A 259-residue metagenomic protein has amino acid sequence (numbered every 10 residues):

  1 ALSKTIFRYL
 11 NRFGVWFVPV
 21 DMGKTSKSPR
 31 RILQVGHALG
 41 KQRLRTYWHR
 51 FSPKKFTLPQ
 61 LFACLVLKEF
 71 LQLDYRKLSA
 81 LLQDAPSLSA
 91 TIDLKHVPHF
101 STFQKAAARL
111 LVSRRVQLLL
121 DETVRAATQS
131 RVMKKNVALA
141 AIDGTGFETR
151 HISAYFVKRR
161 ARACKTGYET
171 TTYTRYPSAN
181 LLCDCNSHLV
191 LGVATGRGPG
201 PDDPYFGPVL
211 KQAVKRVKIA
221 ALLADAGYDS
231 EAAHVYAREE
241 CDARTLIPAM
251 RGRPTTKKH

Functional and structural regions predicted by a protein language model:
A1-Y47: Charged, often Cys/His-bearing segments associated with DNA-binding zinc-finger transcription factors
Y47-P53, L88-I92, T166-Y168: A short glycine/serine-rich beta->alpha loop
P53, P59, F70, K105-C241 (+1 more regions): Polybasic low-complexity intrinsically disordered regions
K54-A80: Gly/serine-rich nucleotide phosphate-binding loop at the start of the catalytic core of nucleotide/ADP-ribose-handling
Q60, L82-D84, H99-S101: Non-catalytic DNA-binding core/recognition domains of DNA-processing enzymes
R76-I92: DNA-recognition alpha helix
T91-L111: Major-groove recognition helix of helix-turn-helix-like DNA-binding domains
R253-H259: Short, charged, surface-exposed secondary-structure boundary motifs
